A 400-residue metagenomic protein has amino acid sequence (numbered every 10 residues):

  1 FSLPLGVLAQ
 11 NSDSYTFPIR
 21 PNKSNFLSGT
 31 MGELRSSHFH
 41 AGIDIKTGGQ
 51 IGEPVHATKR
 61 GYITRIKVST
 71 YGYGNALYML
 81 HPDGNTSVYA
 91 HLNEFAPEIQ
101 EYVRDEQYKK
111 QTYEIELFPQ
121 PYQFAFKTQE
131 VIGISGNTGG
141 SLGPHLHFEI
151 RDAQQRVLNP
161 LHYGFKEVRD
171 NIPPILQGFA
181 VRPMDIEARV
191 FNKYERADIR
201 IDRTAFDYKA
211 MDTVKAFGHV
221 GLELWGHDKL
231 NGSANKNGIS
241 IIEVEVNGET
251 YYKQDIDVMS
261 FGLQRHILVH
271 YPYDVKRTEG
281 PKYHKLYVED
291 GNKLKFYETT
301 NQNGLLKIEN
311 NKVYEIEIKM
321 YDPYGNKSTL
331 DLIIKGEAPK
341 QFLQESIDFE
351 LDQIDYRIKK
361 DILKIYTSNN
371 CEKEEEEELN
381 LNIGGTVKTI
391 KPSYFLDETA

Functional and structural regions predicted by a protein language model:
A9-T86, F95-E98, T112-Y122, K127-T128 (+4 more regions): Surface-exposed, glycine-biased beta-strand/turn segments
G84-Q100, I186, Q254-I267: Short, solvent-exposed beta-strand-terminating loops
L92, G143-I150: Histidine-centered catalytic micro-motifs
V103-E114: A solvent-exposed, charged loop/short amphipathic helix patch at secondary-structure junctions
F165-P174, I334-E350: A structural signal for beta-strand and strand-to-loop patches characteristic of beta-rich domains
R169, M184, Y194-P339, E372-K373 (+1 more regions): Long, low-complexity serine/threonine/glycine- and acidic-rich segments characteristic of extracellular
P173-D198, Q344-E372: Compositionally biased low-complexity segments at domain edges in trafficked proteins and select soluble regulators
